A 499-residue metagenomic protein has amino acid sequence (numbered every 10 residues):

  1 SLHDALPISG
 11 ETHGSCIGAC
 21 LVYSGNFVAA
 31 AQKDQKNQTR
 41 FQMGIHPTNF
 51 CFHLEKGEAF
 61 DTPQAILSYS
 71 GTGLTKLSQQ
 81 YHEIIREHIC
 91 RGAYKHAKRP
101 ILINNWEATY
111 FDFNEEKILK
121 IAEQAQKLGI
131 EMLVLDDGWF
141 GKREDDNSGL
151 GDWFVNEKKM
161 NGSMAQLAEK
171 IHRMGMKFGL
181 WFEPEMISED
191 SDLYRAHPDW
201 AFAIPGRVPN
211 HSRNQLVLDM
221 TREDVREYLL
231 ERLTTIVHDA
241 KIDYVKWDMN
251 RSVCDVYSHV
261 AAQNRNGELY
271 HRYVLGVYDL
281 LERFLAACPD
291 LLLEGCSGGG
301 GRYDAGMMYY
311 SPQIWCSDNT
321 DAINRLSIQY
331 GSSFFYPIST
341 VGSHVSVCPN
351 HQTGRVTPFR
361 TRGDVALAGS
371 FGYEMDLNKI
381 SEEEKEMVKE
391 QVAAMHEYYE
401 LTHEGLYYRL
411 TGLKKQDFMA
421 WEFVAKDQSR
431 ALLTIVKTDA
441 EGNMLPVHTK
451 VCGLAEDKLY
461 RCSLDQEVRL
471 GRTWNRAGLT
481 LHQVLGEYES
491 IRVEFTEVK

Functional and structural regions predicted by a protein language model:
L2-L6: Short, small-residue-biased leader/transition segments that mark boundaries at the very start of proteins
F52-G71, Y488-T496: Short Pro-Gly-centered flexible turn/kink motifs
G57, I103, L133, I171 (+6 more regions): Conserved, mostly hydrophobic/aromatic
Y94-E231, Y244: Aromatic-lined carbohydrate-binding/catalytic grooves of carbohydrate-active enzymes
N161-S163, R195-H197, A201-P358, S370 (+2 more regions): Active-site neighborhood of glycoside hydrolase catalytic domains
R360-R409: Catalytic cores of secreted or luminal carbohydrate-active enzymes
G412-A455: Carbohydrate-binding surface patches
D439-K499: C-terminal beta-sandwich/jelly-roll accessory domains of carbohydrate-active enzymes
